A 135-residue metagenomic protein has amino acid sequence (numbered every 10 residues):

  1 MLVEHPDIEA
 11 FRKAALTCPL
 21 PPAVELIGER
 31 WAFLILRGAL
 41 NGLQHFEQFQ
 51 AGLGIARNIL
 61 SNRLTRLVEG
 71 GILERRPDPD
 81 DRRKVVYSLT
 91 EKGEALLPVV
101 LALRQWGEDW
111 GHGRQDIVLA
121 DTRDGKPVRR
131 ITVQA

Functional and structural regions predicted by a protein language model:
M1-A15: N-terminal intrinsically disordered/low-complexity leader segments
M1-E4, L101, Q105-A135: C-terminal regulatory/oligomerization modules of transcriptional regulators
L16-I59: N-terminal helix-turn-helix DNA-binding core of bacterial DNA-binding proteins
A23, F33, G70, V99-W110: Alpha-helical linker/hinge and terminal dimerization helices associated with HTH transcriptional regulators
G28, P79-V100: Basic, amphipathic "hinge/linker" alpha-helix immediately C-terminal to the N-terminal HTH DNA-binding motif
F46, Q50-D78, R82: Canonical helix-turn-helix DNA-binding module
